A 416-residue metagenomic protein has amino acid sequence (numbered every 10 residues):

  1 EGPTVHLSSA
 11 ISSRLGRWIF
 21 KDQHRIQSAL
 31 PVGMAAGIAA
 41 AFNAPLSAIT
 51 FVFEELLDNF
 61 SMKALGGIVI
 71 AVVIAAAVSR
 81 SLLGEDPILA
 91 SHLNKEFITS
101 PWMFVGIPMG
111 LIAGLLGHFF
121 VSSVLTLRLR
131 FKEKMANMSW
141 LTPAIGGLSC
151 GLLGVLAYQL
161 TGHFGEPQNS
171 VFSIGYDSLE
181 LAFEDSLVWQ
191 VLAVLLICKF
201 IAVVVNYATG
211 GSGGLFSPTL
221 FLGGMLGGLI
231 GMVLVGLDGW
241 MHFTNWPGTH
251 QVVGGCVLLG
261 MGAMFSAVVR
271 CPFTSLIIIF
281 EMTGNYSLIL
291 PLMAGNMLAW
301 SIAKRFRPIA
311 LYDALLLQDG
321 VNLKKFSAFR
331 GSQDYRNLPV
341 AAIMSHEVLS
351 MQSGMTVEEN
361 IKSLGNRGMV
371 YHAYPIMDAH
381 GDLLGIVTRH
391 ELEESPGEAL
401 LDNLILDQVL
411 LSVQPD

Functional and structural regions predicted by a protein language model:
E1-A379, L383-L384, G397, L404: Alpha-helical transmembrane segments and immediately membrane-proximal extracytoplasmic
L349, E393, L410: Flexible, active-site-proximal loop/turn residues at the rims of small-molecule/cofactor binding pockets and catalytic
S395-G397, V413: Beta-strand/loop-dominated core regions that host nucleotide or nucleotide-derived cofactor-binding catalytic loops
D402-D416: Cytosolic regulatory modules rich in charged/polar residues
